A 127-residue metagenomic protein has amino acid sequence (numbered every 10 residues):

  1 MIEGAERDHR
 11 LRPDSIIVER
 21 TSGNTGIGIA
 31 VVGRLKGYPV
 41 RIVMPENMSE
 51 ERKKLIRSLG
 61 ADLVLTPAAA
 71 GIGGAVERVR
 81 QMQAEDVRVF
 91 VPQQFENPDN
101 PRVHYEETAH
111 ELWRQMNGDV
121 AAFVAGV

Functional and structural regions predicted by a protein language model:
M1-V127: PLP-dependent amino-acid enzyme catalytic core
